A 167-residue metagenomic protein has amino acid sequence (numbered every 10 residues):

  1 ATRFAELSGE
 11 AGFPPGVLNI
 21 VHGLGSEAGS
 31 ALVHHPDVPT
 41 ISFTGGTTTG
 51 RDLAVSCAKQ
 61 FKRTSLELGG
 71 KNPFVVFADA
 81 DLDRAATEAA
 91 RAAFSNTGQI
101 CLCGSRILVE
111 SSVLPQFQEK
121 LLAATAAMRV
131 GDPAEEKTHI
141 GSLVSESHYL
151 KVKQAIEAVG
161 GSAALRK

Functional and structural regions predicted by a protein language model:
A1-G29: PLP-dependent aminotransferase-like
G12, P36-D37: Conserved functional loop/turn residues at catalytic and ligand-binding sites
H34, T40, G46-K167: ALDH superfamily catalytic-core signature
